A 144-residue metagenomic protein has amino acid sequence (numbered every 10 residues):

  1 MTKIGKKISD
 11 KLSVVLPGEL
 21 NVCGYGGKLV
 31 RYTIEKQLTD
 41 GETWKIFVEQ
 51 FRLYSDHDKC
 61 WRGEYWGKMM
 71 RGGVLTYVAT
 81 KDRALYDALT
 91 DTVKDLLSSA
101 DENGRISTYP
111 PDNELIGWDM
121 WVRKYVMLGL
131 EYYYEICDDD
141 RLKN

Functional and structural regions predicted by a protein language model:
M1-Y65, D82-S107: Low-complexity, Ser/Thr/Pro/Gly-enriched N-terminal "stalk/linker" regions
K28, M69-R83, Y125-D139: Well-ordered alpha-helical scaffold segments within catalytic/enzyme domains
Q50-D58, M70-V78, N113: Glycine-/proline-rich flexible loop or hinge segments
K59, A79, Y86, N113-M120: Short gly/ser-rich anion-binding loops that grip negatively charged ligand groups
S107-N144: A conserved hydrophobic secondary-structure block that centers on an alpha-helix together with its immediately flanking
